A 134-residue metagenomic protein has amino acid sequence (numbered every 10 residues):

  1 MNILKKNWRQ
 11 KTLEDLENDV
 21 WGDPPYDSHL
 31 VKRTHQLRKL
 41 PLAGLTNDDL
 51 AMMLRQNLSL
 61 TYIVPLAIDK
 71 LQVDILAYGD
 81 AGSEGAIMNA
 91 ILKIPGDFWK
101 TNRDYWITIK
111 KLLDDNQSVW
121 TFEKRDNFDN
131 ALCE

Functional and structural regions predicted by a protein language model:
M1-T46, C133: Long, low-complexity, highly charged intrinsically disordered regions
D48-E134: Extended alpha-helical scaffolding segments
